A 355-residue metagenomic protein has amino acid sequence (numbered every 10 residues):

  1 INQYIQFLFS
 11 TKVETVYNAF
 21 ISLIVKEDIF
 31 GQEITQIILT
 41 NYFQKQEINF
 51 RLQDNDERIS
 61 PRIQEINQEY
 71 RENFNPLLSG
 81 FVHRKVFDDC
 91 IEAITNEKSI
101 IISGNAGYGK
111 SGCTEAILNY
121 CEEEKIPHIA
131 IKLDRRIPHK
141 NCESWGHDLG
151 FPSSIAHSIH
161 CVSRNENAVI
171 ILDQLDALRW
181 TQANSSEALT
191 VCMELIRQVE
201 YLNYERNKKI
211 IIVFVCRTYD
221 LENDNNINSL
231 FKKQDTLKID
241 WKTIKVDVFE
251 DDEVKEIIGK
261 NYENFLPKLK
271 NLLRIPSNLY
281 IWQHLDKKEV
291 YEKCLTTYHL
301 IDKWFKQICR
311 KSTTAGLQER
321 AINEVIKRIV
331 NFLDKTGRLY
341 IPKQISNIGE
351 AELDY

Functional and structural regions predicted by a protein language model:
I1-E97, N105, G112-Y120, E124: Charged, amphipathic alpha-helical interface modules that flank catalytic cores or transmembrane segments and mediate
F9-V13, Q32, Q36-T40, K45-N55 (+3 more regions): Extended hydrophobic
R84, N105-Y108, C113-L118, I170-L178 (+3 more regions): Hydrophobic, repeat-rich solenoid/adaptor surfaces of innate immune receptors and signaling proteins
I100: Conserved beta-strand position immediately N-terminal to the Walker
S103-V169, L175-A177: Post-nucleotide-binding-loop coupling segment downstream of the phosphate-binding loop, primarily in RecA-like P-loop
C161-C192, T218: Conserved P-loop NTPase "ATPase switch" module shared by AAA+ and STAND
A183-V199, I227-F231: Substrate-gripping "pore-loop 1 plus following alpha2 helix"
V199-S229: Sensor-1/coupling segment of RecA-like P-loop NTPase cores
